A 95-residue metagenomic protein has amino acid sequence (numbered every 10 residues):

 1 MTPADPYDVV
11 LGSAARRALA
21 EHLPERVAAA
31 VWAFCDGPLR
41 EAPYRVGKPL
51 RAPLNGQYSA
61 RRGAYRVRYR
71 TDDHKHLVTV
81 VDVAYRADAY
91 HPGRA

Functional and structural regions predicted by a protein language model:
M1-V9, A29, A33, A64-Y65 (+1 more regions): Enriched for short, Lys/Arg-rich terminal
L11-A15: Basic, amphipathic "hinge/linker" alpha-helix immediately C-terminal to the N-terminal HTH DNA-binding motif
R17, E41, Y85-D88: Active-site micro-motifs of SAM-dependent methyltransferase domains
R17-R26: Surface-exposed, Lys/Arg-rich phosphate-binding patches that contact polyanionic backbones
D36-R61: A short, surface-exposed loop/turn module that caps and links secondary-structure elements
